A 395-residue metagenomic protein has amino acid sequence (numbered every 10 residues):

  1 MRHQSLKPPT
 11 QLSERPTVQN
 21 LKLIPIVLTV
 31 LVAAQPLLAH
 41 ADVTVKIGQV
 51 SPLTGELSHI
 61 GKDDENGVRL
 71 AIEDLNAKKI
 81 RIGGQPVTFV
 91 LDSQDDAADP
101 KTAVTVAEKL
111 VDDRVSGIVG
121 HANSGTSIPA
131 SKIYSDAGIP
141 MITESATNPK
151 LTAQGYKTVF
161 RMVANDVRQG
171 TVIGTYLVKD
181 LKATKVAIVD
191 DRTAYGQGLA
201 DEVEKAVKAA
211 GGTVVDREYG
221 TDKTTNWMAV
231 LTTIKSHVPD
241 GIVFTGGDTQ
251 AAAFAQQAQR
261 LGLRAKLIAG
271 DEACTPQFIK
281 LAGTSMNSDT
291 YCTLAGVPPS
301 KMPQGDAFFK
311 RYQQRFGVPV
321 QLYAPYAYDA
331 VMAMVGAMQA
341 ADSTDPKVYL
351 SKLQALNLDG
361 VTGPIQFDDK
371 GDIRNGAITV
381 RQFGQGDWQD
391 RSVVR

Functional and structural regions predicted by a protein language model:
R2-P8, R15-L28, H40-R395: Extracytosolic ligand-binding ectodomains
V32-H40: C-terminal segment of classical bacterial N-terminal signal peptides
